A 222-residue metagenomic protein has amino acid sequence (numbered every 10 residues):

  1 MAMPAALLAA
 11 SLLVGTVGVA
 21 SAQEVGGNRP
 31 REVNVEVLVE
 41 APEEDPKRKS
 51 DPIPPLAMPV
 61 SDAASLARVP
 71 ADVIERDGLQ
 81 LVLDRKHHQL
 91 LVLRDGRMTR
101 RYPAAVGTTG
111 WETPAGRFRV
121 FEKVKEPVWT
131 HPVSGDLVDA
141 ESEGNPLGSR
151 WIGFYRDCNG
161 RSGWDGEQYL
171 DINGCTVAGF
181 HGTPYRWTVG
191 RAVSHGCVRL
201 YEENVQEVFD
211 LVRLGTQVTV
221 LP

Functional and structural regions predicted by a protein language model:
A2-P222: N-terminal pre-domains immediately preceding structured catalytic cores
